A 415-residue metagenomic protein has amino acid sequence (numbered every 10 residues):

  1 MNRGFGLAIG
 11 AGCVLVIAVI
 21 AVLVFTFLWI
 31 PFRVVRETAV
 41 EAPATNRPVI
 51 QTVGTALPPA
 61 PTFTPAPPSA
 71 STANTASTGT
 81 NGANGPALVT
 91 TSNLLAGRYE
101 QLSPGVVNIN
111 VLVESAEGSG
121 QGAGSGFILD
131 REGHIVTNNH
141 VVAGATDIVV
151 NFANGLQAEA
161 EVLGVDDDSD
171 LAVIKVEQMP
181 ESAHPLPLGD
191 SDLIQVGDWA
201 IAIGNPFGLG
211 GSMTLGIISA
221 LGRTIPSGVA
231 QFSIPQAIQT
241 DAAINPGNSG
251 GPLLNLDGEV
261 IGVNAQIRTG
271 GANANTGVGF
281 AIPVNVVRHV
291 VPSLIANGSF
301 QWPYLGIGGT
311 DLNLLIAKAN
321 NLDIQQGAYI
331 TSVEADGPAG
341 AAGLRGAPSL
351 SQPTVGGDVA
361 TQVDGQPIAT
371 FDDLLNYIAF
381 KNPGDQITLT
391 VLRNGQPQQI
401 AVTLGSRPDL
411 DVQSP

Functional and structural regions predicted by a protein language model:
M1-V16: N-terminal Sec-pathway targeting helices
V14-F25: Hydrophobic alpha-helical transmembrane signal-anchor segments
I17-V19, G144, I324, G346: Hydrophobic alpha-helical elements and their junctions with loops/disorder across both membrane and soluble proteins
T26-Q326, T331-A335, V363, F371-L375 (+4 more regions): Serine-dependent protease modules
I135-V136, A341-D372: Conserved PDZ fold ligand-binding element
P338: Change "using UDP/GDP/dTDP sugars" to "using nucleotide sugars
N394-P397: Short, exposed coil/turn segments at beta-strand boundaries within extracellular/luminal domains
